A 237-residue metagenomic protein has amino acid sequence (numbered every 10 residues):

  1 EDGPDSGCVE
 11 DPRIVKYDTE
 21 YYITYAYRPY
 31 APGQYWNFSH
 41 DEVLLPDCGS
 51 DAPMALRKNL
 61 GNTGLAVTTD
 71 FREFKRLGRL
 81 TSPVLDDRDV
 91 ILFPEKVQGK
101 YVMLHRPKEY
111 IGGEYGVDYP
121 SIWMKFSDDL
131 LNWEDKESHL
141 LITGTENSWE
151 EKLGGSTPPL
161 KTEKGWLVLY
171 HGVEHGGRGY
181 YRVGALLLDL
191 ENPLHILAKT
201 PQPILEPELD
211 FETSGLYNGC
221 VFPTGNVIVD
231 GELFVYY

Functional and structural regions predicted by a protein language model:
E1-G7, V15-I91, E95-E151, K161-L216 (+1 more regions): Beta-rich carbohydrate-recognition and catalytic domains
E10, V90, T157, F222-T224: Structural signature of WD-repeat beta-propeller blades
S148-S156, G219-F222: Donor nucleotide-activated moiety binding/catalytic core segment of transferases that use nucleotide-activated donors
